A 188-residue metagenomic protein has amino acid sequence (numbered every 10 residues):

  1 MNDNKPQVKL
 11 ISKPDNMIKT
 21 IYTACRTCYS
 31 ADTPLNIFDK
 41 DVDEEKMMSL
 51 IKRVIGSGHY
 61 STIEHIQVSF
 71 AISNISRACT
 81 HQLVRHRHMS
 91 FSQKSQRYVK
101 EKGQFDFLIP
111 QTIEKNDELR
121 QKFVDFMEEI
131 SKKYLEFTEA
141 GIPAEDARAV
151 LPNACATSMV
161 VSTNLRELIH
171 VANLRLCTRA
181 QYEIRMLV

Functional and structural regions predicted by a protein language model:
M1-V188: Family-specific signature for flavin-dependent thymidylate synthase
